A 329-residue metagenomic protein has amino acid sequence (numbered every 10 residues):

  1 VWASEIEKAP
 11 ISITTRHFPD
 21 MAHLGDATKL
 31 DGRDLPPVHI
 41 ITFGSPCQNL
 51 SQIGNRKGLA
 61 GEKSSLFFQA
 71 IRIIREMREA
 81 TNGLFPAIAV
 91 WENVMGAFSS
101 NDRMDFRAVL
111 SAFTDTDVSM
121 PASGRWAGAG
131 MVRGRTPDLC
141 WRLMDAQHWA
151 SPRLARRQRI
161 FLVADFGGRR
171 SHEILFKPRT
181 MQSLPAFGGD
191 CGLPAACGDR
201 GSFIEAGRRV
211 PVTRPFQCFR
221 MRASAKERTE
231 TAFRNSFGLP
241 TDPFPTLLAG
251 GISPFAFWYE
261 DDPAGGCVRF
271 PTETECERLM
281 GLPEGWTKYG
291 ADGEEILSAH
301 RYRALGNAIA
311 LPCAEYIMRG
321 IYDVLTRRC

Functional and structural regions predicted by a protein language model:
V1-K29: SAM cofactor-binding core of SAM-dependent methyltransferases, primarily the Rossmann-like beta-alpha-beta module
A3, L24, T42, V90-W91: Generic enzyme active-site microenvironment
I11-T15, P19, L110, T114 (+1 more regions): Class I S-adenosyl-L-methionine
L30-I40, L50-I252, C267-R269: Class I S-adenosyl-L-methionine
F43-G44, A249, E273-Y289: Glycine-rich, acidic and aromatic/proline-enriched surface loops and short helix-turn segments that act as binding
R78, M318-C329: Short, hydrophobic alpha-helical segments
L297-R303: Short pre-catalytic strand/loop immediately N-terminal to key active-site residues, enriched for Gly-Thr
R303-I321: Cytochrome P450 heme-iron axial ligand motif
